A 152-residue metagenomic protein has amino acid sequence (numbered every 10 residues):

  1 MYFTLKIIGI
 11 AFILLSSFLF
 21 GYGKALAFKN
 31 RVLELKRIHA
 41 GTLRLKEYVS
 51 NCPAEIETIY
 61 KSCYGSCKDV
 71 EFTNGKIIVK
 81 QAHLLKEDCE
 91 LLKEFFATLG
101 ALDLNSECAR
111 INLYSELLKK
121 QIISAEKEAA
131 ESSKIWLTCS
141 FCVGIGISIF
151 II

Functional and structural regions predicted by a protein language model:
Y2-N74: Juxtamembrane/interface alpha-helical elements of multi-pass membrane proteins
I10-S16, F20, E126-I152: Bilayer-spanning, highly hydrophobic alpha-helical transmembrane segments
R37, R44, L91, R110-L113 (+1 more regions): Charged, amphipathic alpha-helical oligomerization/scaffolding segments
K46-V49, C67, E71, F96 (+2 more regions): A structural signal for well-ordered alpha-helices, especially hydrophobic packing surfaces of coiled-coils
I56-I59, D88, E107: Amphipathic alpha-helical interface surfaces
C63, I78-D88, S132-T138: Short alpha-helical linear motifs
K76-N105: Short, non-transmembrane cytosolic segments of multipass membrane proteins
A101-V143: Membrane-interface, cytosolic juxtamembrane amphipathic helix immediately N-terminal to a transmembrane helix, enriched
